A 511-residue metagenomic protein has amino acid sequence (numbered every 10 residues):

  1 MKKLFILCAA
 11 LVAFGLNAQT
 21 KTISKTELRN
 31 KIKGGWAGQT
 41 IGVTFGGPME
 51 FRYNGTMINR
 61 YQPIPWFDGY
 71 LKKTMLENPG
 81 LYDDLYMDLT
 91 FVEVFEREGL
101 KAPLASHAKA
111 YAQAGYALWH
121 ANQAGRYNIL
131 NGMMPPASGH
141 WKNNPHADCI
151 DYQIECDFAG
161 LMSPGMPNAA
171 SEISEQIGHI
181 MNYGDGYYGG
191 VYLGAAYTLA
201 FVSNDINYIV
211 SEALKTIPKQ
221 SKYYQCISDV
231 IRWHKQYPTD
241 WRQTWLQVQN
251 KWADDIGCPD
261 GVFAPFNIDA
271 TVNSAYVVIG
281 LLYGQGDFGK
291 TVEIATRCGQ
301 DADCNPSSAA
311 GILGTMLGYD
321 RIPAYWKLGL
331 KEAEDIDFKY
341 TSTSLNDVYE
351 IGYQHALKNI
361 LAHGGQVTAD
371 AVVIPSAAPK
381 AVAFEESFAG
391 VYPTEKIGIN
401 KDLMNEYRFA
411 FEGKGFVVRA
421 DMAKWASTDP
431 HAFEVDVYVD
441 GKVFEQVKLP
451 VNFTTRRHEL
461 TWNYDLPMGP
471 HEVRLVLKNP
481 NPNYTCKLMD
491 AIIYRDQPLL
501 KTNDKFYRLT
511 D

Functional and structural regions predicted by a protein language model:
M1-T22: Bacterial Sec-dependent N-terminal signal peptides
I23, I129, S138-A147, F158-M166 (+2 more regions): Accessory "access/gating" subregions that flank catalytic or transport cores
F45, R52, T56-I64, D185 (+3 more regions): Catalytic phosphate/nucleotide-handling subdomain of diverse soluble enzymes
P48-P79, L85-D88, L104-W119: Active-site-surrounding "flap" and adjacent substrate/cofactor-binding loops of secreted or lumenal enzymes, prototyped
Y70-T90, E334-L361: A structural-propensity feature for long, helix-poor, extended segments
G99-D151, L161: Extracytoplasmic mature domains of secreted/periplasmic and thylakoid-lumen proteins
T368-G413, V417-D429, Q497-D511: Glycan-recognition and processing domains
M422-P498: Beta-strand-rich ligand-recognition modules
